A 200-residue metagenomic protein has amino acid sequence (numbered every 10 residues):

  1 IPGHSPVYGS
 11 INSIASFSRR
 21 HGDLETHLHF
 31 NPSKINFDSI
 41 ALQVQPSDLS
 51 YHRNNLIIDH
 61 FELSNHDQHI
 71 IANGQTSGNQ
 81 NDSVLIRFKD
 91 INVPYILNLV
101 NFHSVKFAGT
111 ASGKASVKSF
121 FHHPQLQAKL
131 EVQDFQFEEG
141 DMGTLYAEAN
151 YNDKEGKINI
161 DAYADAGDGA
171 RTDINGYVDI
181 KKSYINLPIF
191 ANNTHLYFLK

Functional and structural regions predicted by a protein language model:
I1-K200: Interface amphipathic segments
